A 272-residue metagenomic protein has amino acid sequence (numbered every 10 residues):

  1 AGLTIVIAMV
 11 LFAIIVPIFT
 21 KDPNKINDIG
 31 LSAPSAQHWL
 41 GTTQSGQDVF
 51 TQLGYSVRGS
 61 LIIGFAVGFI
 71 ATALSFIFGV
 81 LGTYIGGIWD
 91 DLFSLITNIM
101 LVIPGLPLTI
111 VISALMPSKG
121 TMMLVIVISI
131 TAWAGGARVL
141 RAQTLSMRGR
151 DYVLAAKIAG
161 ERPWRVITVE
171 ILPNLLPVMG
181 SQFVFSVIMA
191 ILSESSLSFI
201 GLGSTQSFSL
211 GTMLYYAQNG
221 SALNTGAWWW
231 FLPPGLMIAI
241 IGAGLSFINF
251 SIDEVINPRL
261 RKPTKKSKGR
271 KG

Functional and structural regions predicted by a protein language model:
A1-N24, I96, R165, L175 (+1 more regions): N-terminal signal-anchor/first transmembrane alpha helix
I14-T51, G203: Short membrane-interfacial helix/loop motifs at transmembrane-helix boundaries
W39, V49, A73, T83-M147 (+1 more regions): Generic hydrophobic transmembrane alpha-helix motif, especially the helices
V49-Y84, I240-I241: Transmembrane alpha-helix signature in integral membrane proteins
R58-L74, W164-S196, L245: Transmembrane alpha-helices
L101, S113-M116, T144, F185 (+2 more regions): Glycine-rich helix-loop "coupling/hinge" segments at transmembrane-helix boundaries in multipass transporters
G120, T131, P177-G180, V184-F185 (+1 more regions): C-terminal transmembrane helix and the adjacent membrane-cytosol boundary/short C-terminal tail of inner/organellar
